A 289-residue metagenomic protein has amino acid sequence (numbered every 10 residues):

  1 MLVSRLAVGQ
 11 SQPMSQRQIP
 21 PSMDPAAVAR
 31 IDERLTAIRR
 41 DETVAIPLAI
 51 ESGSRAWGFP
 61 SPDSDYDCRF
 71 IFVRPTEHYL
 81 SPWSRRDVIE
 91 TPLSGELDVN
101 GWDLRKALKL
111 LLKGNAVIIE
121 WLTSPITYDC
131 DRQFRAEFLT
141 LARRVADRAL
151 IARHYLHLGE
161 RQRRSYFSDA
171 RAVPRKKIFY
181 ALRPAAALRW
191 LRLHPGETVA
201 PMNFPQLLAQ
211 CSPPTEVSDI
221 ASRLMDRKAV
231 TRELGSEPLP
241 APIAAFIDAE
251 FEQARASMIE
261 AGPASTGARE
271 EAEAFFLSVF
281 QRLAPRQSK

Functional and structural regions predicted by a protein language model:
P13-I50: Helical scaffold of the NTase/Pol beta-like nucleotidyltransferase catalytic core
D24-V28, N100, A170-I178: Aromatic-acidic/polar surface patches that form glycan- and anion
G53-S94: Catalytic metal-binding acidic patch
S81-E160: A basic- and aromatic-enriched beta-loop-alpha substructure that forms the phosphate/nucleotide- and DNA/RNA-contacting
A136-R269: Conserved nucleotidyltransferase catalytic core and NTase-mimicking acidic/glycine-rich helix/loop elements in nucleic
A261-Q287: Acidic, carboxylate-rich catalytic segments that either coordinate divalent cations
